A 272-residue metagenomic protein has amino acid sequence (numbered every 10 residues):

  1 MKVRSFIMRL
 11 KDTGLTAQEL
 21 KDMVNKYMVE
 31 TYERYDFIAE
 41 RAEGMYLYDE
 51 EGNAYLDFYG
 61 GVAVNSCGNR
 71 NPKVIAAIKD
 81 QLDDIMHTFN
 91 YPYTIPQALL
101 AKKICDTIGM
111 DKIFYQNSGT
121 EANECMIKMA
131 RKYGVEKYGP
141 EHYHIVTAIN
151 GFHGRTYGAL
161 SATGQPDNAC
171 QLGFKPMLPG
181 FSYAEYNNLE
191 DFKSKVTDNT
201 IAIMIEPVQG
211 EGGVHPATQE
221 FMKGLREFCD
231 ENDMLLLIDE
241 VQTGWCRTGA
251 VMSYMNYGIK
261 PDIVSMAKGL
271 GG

Functional and structural regions predicted by a protein language model:
V3-G272: Conserved N-terminal phosphate-binding loop of PLP-dependent enzymes in the Aspartate aminotransferase
